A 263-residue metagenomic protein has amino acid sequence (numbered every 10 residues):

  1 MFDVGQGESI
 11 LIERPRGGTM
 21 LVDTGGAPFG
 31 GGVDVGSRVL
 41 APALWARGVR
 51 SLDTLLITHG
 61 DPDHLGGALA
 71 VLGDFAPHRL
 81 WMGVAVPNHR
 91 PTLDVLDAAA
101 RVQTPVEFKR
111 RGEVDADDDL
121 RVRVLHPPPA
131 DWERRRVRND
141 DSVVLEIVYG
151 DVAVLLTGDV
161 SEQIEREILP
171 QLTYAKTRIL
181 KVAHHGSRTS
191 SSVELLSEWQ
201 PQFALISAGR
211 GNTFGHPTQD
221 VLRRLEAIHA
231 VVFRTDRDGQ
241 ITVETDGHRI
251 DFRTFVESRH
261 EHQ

Functional and structural regions predicted by a protein language model:
M1-Q263: Non-globular, low-confidence helical/coil segments that flank catalytic cores
